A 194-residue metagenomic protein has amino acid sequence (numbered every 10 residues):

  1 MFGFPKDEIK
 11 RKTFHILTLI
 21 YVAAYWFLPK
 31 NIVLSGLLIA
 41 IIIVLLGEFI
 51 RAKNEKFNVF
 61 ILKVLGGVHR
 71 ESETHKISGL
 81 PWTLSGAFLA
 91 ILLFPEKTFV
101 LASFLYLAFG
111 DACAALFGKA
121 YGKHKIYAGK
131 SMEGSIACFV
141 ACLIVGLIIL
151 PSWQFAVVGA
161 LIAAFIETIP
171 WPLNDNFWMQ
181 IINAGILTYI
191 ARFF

Functional and structural regions predicted by a protein language model:
M1-G122, Y127-F194: Hydrophobic alpha-helical transmembrane segments
